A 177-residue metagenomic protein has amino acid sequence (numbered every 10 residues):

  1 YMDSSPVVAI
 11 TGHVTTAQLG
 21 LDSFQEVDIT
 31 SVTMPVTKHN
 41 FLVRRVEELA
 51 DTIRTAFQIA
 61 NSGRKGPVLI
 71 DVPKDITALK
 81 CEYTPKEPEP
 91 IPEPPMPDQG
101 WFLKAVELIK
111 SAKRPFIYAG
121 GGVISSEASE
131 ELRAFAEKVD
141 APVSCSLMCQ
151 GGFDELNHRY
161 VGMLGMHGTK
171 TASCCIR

Functional and structural regions predicted by a protein language model:
Y1-R177: N-terminal alpha/beta PP-like core and its mobile active-site loop of ThDP/TPP-dependent enzymes
